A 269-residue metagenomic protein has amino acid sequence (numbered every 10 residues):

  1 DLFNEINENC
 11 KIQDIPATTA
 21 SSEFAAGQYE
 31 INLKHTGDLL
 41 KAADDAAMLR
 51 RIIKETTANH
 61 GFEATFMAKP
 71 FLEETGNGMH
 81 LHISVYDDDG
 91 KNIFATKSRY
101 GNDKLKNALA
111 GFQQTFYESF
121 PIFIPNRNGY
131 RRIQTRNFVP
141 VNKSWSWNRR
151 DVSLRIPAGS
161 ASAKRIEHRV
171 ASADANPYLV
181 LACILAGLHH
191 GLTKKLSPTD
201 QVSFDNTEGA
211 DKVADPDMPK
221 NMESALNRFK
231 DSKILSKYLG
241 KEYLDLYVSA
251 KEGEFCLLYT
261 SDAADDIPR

Functional and structural regions predicted by a protein language model:
D1-S261: Glycine-rich, acidic/polar active-site loops that bind/position phosphate-bearing ligands
Y259-R269: Single conserved hydrophobic/aromatic residue that forms the stacking wall/gate of nucleotide- or nucleobase-binding
